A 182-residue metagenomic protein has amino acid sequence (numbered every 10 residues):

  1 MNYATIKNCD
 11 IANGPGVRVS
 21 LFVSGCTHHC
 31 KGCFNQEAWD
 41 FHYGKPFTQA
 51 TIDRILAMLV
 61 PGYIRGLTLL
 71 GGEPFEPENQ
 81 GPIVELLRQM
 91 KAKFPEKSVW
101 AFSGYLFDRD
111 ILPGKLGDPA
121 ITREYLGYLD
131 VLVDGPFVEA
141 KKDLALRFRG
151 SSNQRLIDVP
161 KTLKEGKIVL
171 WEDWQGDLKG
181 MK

Functional and structural regions predicted by a protein language model:
M1-A4, V17, N35-K115, A120 (+1 more regions): Conserved Radical SAM active-site core
M1-F22, K31, N35-H42, I168-V169 (+1 more regions): N-terminal [4Fe-4S]-dependent radical SAM core
H28: Glycine-centered loop/turn positions within well-structured domains that cap or flank conserved ligand/cofactor-binding
E76, A140-K141: Short glycine-rich, flexible loops that bind phosphorylated cofactors or substrates
L86-K91, K142-K182: P-loop/Walker A phosphate-binding loop and immediately adjacent motor/lid segment at beta-alpha junctions
E124-G127, G150: Short, conserved loop/helix-junction motifs that constitute active-site signature segments in enzyme catalytic cores
D130: Receiver (REC) domain switch/active-site residues of two-component response regulators
